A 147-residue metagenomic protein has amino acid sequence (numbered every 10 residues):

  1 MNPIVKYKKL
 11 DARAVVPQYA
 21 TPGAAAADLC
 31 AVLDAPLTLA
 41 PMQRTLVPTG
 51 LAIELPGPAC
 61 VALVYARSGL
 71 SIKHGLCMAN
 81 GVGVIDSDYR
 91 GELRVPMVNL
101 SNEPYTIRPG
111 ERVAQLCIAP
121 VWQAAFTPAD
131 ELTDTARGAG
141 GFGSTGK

Functional and structural regions predicted by a protein language model:
M1-K147: DUTPase catalytic domain/fold
